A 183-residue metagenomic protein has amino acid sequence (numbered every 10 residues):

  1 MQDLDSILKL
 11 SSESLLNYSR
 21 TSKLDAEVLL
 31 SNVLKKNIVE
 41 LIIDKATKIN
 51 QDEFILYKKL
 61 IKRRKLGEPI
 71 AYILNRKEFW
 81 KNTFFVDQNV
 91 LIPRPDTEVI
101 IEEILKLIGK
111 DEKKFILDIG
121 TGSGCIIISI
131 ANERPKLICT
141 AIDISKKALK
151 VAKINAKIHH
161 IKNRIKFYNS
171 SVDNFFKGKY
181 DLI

Functional and structural regions predicted by a protein language model:
M1-L74: N-terminal auxiliary segments of SAM/dcSAM-dependent transferases
L24, D111, N163, G178: Structured loop/turn residues at beta-strand edges in well-structured enzyme cores
I43-K45, F54, K58-R134, C139-I154 (+2 more regions): SAM-dependent Rossmann-like transferase core, predominantly class I methyltransferases with a strong bias toward
H160-V172: Conserved SAM-binding strand-loop segment of SAM-dependent methyltransferases
Y180-I183: Short SAM/SAH-binding signature in class I
